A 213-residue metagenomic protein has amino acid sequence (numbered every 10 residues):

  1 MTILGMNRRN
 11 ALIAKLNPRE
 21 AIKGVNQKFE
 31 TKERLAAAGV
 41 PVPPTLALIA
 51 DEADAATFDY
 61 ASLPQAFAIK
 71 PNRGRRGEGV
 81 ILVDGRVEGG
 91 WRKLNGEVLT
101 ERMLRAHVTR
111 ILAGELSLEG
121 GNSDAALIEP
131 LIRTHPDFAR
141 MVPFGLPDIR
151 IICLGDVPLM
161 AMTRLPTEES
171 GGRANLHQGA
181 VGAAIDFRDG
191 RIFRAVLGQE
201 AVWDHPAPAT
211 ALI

Functional and structural regions predicted by a protein language model:
M1: Conserved binding/catalytic microenvironments
G5-E20, E200-L212: A short, surface-exposed helix-loop junction/capping segment
R8-V80, G85-K93, E101-S117: A conserved helix-loop-beta module that forms one wall/lid of the active-site cleft in ATP-utilizing catalytic domains
K23-G24, A47, G79-L82, L131 (+4 more regions): Residue-level preference for alpha-helix termini and adjacent loops
A50, A174-A184, P206-I213: A short, hydrophobic/aromatic-rich structural module that often spans a beta strand with its adjoining loop
G96-E200: Phosphate-binding site of ATP-dependent enzymes
